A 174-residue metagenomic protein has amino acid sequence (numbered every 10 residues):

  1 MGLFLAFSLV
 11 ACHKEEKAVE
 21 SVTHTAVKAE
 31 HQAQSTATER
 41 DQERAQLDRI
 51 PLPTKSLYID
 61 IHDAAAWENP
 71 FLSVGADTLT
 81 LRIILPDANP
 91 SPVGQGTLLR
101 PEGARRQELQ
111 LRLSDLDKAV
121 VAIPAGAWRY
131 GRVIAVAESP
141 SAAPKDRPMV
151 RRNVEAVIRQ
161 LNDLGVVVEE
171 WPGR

Functional and structural regions predicted by a protein language model:
M1-F7: Sec-dependent N-terminal signal peptides
L9-A11: C-terminal motif of bacterial Sec signal peptides marking the signal peptidase cleavage site
K14-R174: Long, low-hydrophobicity, acidic/polar, solvent-exposed interaction domains
